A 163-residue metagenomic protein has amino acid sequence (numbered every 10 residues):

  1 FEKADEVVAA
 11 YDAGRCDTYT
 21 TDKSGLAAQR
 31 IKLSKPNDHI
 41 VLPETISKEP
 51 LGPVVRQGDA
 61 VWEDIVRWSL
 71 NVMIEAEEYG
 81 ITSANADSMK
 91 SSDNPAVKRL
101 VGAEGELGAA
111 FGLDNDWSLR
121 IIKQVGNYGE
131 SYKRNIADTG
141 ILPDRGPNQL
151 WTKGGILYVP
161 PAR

Functional and structural regions predicted by a protein language model:
D5, D12-A13, D17-I40: A ligand-binding cleft/hinge motif common to bilobed small-molecule-binding domains
D5-V8, K48: A short acidic, often aromatic-flanked loop/helix-cap motif at beta-alpha or helix-coil junctions that lines enzyme
A10, G14-C16, E77, I121: Extracytoplasmic low-complexity repetitive segments enriched in small/polar residues
G25-L26, P43-D116, N127-G129, L150-T152 (+1 more regions): Extended ligand-binding regions for polar small-molecule ligands
N115-P143: C-terminal capping/gating helix-and-loop segments adjacent to ligand/active sites or protein-protein/ligand interfaces
T139, P147, W151-T152: Secretory-pathway glycan-assembly enzymes, especially type II membrane glycosyltransferases that use nucleotide-sugar
